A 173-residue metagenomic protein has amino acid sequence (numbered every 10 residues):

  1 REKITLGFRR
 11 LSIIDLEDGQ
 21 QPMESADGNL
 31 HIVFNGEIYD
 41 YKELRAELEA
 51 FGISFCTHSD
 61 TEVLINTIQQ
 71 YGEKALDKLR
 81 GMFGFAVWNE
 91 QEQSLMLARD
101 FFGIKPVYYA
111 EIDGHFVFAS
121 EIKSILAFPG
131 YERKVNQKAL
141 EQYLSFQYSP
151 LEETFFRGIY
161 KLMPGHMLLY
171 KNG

Functional and structural regions predicted by a protein language model:
R1-G173: Cysteine-centered catalytic environments shared across enzyme families
